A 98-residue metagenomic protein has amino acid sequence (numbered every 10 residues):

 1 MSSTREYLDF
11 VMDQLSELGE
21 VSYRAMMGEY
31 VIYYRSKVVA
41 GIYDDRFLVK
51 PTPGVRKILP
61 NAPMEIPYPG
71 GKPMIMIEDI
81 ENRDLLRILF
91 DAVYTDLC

Functional and structural regions predicted by a protein language model:
M1-C98: Charge-dense, helix-prone N-terminal extensions
